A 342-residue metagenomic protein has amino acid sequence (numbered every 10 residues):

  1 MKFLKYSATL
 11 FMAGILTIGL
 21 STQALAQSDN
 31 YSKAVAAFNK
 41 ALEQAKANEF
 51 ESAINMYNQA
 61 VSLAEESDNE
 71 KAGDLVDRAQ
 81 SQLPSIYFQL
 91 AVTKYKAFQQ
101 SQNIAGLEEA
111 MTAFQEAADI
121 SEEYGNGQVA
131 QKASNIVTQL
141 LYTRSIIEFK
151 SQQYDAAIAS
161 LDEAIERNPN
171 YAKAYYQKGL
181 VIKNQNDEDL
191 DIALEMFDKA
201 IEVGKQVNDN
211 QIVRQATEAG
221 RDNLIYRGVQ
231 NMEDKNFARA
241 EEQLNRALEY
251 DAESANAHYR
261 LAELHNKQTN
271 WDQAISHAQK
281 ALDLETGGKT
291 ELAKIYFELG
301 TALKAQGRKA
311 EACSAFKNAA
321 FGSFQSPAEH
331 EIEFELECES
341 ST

Functional and structural regions predicted by a protein language model:
L20-Q100, I104, E108, T112 (+1 more regions): N-terminal leader/linker segments that initiate helical-solenoid repeat arrays
V35, R78, S85, K132 (+7 more regions): Start-of-helix register in tetratricopeptide repeats
K46, Q89, K96-A97, T143 (+7 more regions): Register position in tetratricopeptide repeats
L75-R78, Q82, Q89, V129 (+9 more regions): Canonical tetratricopeptide repeat
N210-Q215, D222, Y226-A238, E298-T342: Terminal, low-structured helical/coil segments at or just beyond the last alpha-helical repeat
